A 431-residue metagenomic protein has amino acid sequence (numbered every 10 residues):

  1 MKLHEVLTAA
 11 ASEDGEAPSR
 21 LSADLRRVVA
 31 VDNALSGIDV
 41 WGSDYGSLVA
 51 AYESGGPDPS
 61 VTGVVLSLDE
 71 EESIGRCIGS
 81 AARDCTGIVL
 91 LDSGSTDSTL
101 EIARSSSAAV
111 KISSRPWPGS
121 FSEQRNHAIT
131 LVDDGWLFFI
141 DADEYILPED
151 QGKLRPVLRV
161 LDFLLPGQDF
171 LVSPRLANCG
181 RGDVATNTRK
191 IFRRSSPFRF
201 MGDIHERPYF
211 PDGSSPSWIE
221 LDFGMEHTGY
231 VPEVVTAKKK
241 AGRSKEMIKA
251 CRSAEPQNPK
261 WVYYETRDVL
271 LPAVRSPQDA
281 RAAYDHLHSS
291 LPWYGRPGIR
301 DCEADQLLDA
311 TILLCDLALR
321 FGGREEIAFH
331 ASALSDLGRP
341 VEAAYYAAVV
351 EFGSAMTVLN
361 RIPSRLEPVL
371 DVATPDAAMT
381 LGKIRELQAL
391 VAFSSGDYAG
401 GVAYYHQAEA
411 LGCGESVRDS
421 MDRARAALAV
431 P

Functional and structural regions predicted by a protein language model:
K2-E53, L147-Q278: Catalytic-site signature of metal-activated, phosphate-bearing donor transferases, centered on the GT-A/GT-A-like
G42-Y52, V64-T86: Short, well-formed alpha-helical segments that are part of the catalytic scaffolds of diverse glycosyltransferases
S60-T62: Cell-envelope/extracellular polymer assembly enzymes that use nucleotide-activated donors
V65-L66, T86-S95, S113-S114, D141-A142: Short beta-strand/loop segment that forms part of the nucleotide-sugar
S80, L91-I102, W117: A conserved acidic beta->alpha catalytic loop
N126-W136: Active-site nucleotide-sugar/metal-binding loop of Leloir-type enzymes
D134-L147: Short beta-strand-to-loop acidic/aromatic patch adjacent to the donor-nucleotide binding site
R252-P256, S290-L307, L334-L337, P368-A378: Flexible helix-coil transition and linker loops at the boundaries of alpha-helical arrays
